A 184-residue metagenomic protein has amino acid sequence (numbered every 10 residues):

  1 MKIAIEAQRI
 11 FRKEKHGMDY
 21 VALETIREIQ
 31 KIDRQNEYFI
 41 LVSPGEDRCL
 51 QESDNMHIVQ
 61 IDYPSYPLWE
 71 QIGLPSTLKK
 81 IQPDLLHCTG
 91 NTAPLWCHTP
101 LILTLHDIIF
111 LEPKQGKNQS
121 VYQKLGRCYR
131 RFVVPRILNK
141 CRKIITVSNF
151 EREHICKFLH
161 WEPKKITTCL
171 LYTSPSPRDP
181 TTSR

Functional and structural regions predicted by a protein language model:
M1-S174: Carbohydrate transferase catalytic cores enriched for Leloir-type hexosyltransferases
Y172-R184: Single conserved hydrophobic/aromatic residue that forms the stacking wall/gate of nucleotide- or nucleobase-binding
